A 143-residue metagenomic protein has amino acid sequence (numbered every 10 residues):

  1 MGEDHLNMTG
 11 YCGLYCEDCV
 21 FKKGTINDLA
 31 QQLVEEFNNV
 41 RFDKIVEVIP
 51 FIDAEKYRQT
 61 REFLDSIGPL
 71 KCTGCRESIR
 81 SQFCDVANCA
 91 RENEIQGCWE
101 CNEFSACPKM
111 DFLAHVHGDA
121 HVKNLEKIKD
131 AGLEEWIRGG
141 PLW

Functional and structural regions predicted by a protein language model:
M1-W143: Cysteine-centered metal-binding/redox modules
